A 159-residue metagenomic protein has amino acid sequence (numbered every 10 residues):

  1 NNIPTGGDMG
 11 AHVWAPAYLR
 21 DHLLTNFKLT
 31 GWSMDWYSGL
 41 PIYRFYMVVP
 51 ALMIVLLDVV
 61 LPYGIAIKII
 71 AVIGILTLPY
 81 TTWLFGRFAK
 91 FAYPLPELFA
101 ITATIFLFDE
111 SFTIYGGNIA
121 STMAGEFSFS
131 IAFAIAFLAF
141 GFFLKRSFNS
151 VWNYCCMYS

Functional and structural regions predicted by a protein language model:
N1-F137, F142: Active-site lumenal/periplasmic loops and adjacent helix-entry segments of GT-C-fold, multi-pass membrane
F142-S159: Short hydrophobic alpha-helices at membrane interfaces in multi-pass membrane enzymes
